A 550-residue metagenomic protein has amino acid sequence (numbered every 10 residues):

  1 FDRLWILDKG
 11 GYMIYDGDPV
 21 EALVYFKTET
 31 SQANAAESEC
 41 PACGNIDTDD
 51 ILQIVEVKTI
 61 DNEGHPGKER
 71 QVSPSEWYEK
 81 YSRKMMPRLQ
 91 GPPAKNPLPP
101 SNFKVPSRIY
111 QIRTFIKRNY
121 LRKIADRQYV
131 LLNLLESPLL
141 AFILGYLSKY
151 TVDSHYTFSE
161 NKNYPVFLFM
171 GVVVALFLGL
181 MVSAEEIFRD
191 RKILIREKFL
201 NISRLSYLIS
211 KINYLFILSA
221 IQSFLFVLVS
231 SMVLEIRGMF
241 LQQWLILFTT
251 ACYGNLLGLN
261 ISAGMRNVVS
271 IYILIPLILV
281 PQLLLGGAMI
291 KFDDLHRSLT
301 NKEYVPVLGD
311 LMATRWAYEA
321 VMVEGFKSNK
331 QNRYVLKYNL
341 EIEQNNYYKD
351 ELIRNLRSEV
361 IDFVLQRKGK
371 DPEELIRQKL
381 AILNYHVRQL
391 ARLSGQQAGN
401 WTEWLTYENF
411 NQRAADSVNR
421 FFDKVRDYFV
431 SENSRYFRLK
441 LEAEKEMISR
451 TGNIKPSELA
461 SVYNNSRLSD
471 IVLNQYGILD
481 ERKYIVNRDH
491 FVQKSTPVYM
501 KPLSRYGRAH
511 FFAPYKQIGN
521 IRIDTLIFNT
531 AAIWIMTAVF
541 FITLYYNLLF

Functional and structural regions predicted by a protein language model:
R3, L7-A125, N133-Y150, Y164 (+1 more regions): Topological signature of polytopic alpha-helical transporters
R3, S206-L295, A532, A538-Y545: Alpha-helical transmembrane segments and their short interhelical loops
N119, K123, R127-V130, L215-F216 (+2 more regions): Loop-to-transmembrane-helix entry motif
L144, N161-S230: Hydrophobic alpha-helical transmembrane segments of multi-pass membrane transport proteins
L147, T151-Y156, F188-R191, K198 (+10 more regions): Membrane-interfacial segments
Y150-F167, K192-L200, G238, Q243 (+3 more regions): Interhelical loop segments of eukaryotic multi-pass membrane proteins
V166-V173, Q242-L247, I271, I275 (+4 more regions): Pore-lining and gate-forming transmembrane alpha-helices of multi-pass membrane transport proteins
M181-K192, N255, L259, A263 (+4 more regions): Short helix-terminus and kink motifs of transmembrane alpha helices, predominantly at the cytoplasmic interface
